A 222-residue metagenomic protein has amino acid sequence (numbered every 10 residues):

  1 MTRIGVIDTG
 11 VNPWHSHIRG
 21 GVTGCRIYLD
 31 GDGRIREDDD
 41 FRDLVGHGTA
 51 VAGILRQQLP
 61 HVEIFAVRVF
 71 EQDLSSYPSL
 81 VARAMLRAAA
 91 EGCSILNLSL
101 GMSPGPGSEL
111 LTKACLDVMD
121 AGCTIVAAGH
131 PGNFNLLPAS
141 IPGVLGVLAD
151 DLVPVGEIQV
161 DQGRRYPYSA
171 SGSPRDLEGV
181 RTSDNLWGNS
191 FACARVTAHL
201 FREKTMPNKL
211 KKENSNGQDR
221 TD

Functional and structural regions predicted by a protein language model:
M1, S76-L96, S108-C123, N133-G146 (+1 more regions): Mature extracellular/periplasmic domains of secretome proteins
M1-Q58, V62, E178-V180: Active-site core segment of subtilase-fold serine proteases
G10, A89, C93-N97, T205-D222: C-terminal subdomain of the subtilisin-like protease fold in secreted/lumenal serine endopeptidases
N12, L100-S103, P131, S173: Short glycine-rich anion-binding loops that position phosphate/pyrophosphate groups of nucleotides and phosphorylated
W14-H15, L74, S103, L177: Conserved protein kinase catalytic core
H17, F134-T205: Extracellular S/T/G-rich loop segment that most often corresponds to the catalytic His/Ser-adjacent loop
E37-S103, C193-A194: Subtilisin-like peptidase catalytic core
I125-G129: Short beta-strand elements of ligand-binding domains
